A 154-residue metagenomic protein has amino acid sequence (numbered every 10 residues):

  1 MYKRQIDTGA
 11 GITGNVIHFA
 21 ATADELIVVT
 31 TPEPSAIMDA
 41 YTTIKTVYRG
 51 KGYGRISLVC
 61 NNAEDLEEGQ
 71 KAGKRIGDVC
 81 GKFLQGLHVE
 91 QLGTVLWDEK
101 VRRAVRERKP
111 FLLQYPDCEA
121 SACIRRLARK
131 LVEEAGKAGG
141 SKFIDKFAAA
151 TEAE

Functional and structural regions predicted by a protein language model:
M1-Q5: Conserved small/polar residues in nucleotide/adenosyl-binding loops
I6, V28, S57-C60: Structural beta-sheet core signal
A10, P32, L96-E99: Short beta->alpha linker loops
T13-S35: Inter-motif core of Ras-like GTPase G domains
V16, A40-Y41, G69-G73: Conserved strand-to-helix beginnings and helix N-cap segments that scaffold or border functional pockets
P34-M38, D65: Short gly/pro/ser/thr-enriched loop/turn and capping motifs at secondary-structure boundaries
I37-Y53: Conserved C-terminal guanine-recognition region of P-loop GTPase G domains, centered on the G4
Y53-E154: C-terminal lobe/tail of nucleotide-utilizing enzymes
